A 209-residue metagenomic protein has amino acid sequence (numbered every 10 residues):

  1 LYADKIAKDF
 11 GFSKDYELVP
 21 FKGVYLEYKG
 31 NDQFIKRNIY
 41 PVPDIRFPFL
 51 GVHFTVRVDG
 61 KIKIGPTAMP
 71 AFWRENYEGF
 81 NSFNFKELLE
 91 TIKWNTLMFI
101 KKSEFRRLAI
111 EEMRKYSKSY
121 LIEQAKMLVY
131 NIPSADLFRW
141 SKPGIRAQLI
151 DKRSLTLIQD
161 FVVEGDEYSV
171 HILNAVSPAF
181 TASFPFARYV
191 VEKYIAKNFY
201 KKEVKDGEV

Functional and structural regions predicted by a protein language model:
L1-A3, L121, F186: Mid-domain beta-loop-alpha active-site segment that forms a flexible, acidic cofactor/metal-binding surface
L1-F83: Flavin-dependent oxidoreductases
A7-F10, P185-K201: Internal hydrophobic alpha-helix adjacent to the cofactor/substrate pocket in enzyme cavities
D15-G23, E27-N31, F99-S177: Flavin (FAD/FMN) cofactor-binding core of flavoprotein oxidoreductases
H53, E75, V170-E192: A conserved FAD-binding loop/helix module that cradles the flavin
D59-W73, G79-Y130: Residue-level recognition of phosphate/Mg2+-coordinating polar/acidic sites in nucleotide-handling active sites
